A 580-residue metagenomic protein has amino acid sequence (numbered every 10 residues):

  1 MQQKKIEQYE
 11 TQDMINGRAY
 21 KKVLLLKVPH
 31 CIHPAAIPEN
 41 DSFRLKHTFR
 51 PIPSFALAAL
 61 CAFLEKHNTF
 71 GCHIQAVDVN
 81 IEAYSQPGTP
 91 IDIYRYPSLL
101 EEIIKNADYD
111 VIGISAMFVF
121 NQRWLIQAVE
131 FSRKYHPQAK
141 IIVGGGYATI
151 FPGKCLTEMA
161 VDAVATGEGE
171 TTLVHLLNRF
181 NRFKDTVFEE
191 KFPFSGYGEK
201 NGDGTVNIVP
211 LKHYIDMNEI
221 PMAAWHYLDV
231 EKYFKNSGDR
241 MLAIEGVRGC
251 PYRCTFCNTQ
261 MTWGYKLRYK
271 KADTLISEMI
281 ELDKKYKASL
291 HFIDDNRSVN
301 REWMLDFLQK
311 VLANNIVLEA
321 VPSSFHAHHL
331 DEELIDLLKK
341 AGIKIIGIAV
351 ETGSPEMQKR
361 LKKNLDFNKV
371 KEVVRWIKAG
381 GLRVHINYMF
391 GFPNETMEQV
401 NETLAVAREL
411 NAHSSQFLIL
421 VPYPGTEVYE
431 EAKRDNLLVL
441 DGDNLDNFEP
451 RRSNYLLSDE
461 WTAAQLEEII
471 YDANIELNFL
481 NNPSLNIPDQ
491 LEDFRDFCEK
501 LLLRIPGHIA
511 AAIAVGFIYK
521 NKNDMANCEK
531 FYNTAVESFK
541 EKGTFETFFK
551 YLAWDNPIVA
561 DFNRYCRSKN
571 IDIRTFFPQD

Functional and structural regions predicted by a protein language model:
I6, M14-N16, Y20-T48, V77 (+3 more regions): C-terminal accessory regions of radical SAM enzymes
K22, D110-V111, H291: Structural motif
N40-A62: Short catalytic helix/loop segments, enriched in acidic residues and glycine and frequently bearing histidine
I52, T205, I215-F392, T396-A405: Radical SAM [4Fe-4S] cluster-binding motif and immediate context
A56, F63, H73-H213, L418-I419 (+1 more regions): Glycine-rich beta-alpha loop elements in corrinoid/cobalamin-binding modules across cobalamin-dependent enzymes
L64, A128-S132, H136, F180 (+4 more regions): Hydrophobic positions in alpha-helices of CheY-like receiver
Y84-Q86, P355-R360, E427: A short acidic, helix-capping loop that chelates divalent metal ions and anchors anionic groups
K154-T172, I335-I346, E402-F417: Structural recognition of alpha->loop->beta junctions
